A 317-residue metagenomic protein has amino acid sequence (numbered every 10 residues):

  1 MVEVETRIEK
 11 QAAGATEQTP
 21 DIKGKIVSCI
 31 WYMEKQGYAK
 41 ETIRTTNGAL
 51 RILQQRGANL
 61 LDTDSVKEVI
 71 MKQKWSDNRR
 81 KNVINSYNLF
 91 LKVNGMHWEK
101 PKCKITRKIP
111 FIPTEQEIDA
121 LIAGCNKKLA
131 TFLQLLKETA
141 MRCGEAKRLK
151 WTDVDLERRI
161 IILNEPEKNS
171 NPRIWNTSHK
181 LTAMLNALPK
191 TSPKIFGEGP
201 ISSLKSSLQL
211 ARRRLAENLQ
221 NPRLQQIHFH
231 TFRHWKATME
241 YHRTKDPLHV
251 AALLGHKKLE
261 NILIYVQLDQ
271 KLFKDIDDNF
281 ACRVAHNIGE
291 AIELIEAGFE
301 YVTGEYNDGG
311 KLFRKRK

Functional and structural regions predicted by a protein language model:
V2-R7, K23-E99, L204-L210: Non-catalytic DNA-binding core/recognition domains of DNA-processing enzymes
E68-D77, G95-L121, P166, K190 (+1 more regions): Flexible interdomain linker/hinge and immediately adjacent N-terminus of the catalytic tyrosine-recombinase domain
F111, E115-C143, K147, K168-N169: Basic, Lys/Arg- and aromatic-enriched nucleic-acid-binding interface segment
L136-R159, L248-H249: Short, charged phosphate-coordinating catalytic segments
V154-L156, K245-K271: Short, polar N-cap/turn motifs at the start of nucleic acid-interacting alpha helices
E157-T191: Basic, Lys/Arg-rich DNA-contacting stretches centered on the C-terminal catalytic core of tyrosine recombinase systems
S178-L224: Active-site/catalytic core of tyrosine-dependent DNA strand-transfer enzymes
I201-L204, R223-T244: Short basic/aromatic active-site micro-motif
